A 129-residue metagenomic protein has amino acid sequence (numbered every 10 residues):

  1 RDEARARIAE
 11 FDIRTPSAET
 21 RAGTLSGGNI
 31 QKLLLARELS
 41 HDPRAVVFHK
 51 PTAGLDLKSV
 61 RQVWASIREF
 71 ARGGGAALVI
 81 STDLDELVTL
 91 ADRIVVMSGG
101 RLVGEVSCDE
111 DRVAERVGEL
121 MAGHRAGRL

Functional and structural regions predicted by a protein language model:
R1-L129: Glycine-rich phosphate-binding loops of nucleotide-dependent enzymes
